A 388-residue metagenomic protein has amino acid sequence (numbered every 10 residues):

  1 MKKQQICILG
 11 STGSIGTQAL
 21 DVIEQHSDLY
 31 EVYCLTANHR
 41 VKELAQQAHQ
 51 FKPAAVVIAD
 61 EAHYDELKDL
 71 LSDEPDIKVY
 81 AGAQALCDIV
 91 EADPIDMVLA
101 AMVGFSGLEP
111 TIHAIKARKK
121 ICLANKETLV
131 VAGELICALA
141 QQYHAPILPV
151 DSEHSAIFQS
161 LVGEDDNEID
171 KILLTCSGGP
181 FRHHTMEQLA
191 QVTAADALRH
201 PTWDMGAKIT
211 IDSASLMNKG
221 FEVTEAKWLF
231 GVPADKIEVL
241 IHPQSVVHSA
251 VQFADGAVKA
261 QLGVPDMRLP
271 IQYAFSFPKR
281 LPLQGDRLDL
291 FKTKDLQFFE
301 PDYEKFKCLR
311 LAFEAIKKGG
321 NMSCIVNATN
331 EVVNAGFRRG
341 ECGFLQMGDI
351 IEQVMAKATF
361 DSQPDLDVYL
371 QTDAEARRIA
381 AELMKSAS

Functional and structural regions predicted by a protein language model:
M1-S388: Catalytic, metal-anchored helix/loop core of enzyme active sites in primary metabolism
